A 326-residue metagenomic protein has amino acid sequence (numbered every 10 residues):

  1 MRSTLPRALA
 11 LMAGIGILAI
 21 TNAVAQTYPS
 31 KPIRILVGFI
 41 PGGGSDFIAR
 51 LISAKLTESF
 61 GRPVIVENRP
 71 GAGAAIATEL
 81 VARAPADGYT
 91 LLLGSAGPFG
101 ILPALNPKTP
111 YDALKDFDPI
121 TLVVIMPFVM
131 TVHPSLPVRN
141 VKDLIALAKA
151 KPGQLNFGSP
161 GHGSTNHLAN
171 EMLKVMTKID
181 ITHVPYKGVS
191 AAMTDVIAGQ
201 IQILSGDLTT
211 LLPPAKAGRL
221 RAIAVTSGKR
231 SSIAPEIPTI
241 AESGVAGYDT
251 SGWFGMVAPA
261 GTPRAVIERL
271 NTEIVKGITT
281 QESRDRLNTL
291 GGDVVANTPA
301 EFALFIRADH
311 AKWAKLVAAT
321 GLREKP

Functional and structural regions predicted by a protein language model:
M1-L5: N-terminal secretory signal peptides that target proteins for export/translocation
L9-A19: Bacterial N-terminal signal peptides
A25-K115, Q154, H162, K178-S205 (+2 more regions): N-terminal (or domain-start) structured segment
S30-P32, M176, K216, T239-E242 (+1 more regions): An extracytoplasmic/periplasmic, membrane-proximal ligand-sensing/linker region
T78, I145, S190-M193, L212 (+1 more regions): Short hydrophobic/charged patches on amphipathic alpha-helices used for structural packing and interfaces
R83-G88, A96, A104-A191, I240 (+1 more regions): Hinge/capping helix and adjacent helix->loop/strand transition within the periplasmic-binding protein
F99-K108, H167, K174-M176, I203-I237: A ligand-binding cleft/hinge motif common to bilobed small-molecule-binding domains
I125, L211-T279, A308-A311: C-terminal lobe and pocket-closing loops of periplasmic/extracytoplasmic Venus-flytrap solute-binding proteins
